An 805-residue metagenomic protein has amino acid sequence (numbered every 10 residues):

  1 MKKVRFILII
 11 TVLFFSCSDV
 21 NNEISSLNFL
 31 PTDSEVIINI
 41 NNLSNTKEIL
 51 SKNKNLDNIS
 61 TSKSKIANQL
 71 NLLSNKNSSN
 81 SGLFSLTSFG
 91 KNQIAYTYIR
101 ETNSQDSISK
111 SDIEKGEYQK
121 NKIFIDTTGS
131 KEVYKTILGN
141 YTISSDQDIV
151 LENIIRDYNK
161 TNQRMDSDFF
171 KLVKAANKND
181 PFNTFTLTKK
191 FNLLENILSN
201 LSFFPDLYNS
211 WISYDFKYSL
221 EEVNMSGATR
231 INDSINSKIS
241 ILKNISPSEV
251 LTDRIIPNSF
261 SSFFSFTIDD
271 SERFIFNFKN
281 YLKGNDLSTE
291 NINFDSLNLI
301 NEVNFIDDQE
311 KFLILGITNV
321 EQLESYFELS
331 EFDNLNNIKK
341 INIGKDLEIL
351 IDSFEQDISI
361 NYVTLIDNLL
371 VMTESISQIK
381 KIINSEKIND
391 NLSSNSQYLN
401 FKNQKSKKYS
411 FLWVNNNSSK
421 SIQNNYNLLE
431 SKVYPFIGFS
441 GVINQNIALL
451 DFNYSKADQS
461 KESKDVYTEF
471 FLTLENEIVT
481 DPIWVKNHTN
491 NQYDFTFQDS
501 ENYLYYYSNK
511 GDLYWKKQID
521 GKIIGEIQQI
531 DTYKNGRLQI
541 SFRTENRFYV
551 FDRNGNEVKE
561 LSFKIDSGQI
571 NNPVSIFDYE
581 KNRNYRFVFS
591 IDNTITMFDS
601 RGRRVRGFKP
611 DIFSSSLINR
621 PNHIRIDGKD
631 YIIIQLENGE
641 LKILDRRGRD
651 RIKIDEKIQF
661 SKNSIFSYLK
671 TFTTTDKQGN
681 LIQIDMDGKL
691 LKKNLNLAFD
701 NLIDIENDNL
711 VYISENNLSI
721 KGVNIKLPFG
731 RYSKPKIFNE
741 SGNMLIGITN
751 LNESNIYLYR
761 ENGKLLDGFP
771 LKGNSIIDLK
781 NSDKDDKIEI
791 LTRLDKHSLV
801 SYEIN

Functional and structural regions predicted by a protein language model:
K2-I9: Sec-dependent signal peptide recognition, specifically the positively charged N-region followed immediately by
C17-V20: Bacterial signal peptide processing site
P31, I155-L172, I239-I256, N334-I338 (+3 more regions): Short amphipathic alpha-helical linker/capping segments at the junctions of internal repeats and modular domains
S34-A67: Post-signal-peptide N-terminal segment of Sec-exported extracytoplasmic proteins
I38, K76-F170, L299-Q397: Single conserved position on a long alpha-helix in the C-terminal lobe of the eukaryotic protein kinase
K171-S271, I275, Q404-V466: Leucine-rich, highly hydrophobic segment in Treponema pallidum outer-membrane-associated proteins
V363, N384-S396, Q404-K407, N415-Y434 (+1 more regions): Extracytoplasmic/lumenal domain signature
